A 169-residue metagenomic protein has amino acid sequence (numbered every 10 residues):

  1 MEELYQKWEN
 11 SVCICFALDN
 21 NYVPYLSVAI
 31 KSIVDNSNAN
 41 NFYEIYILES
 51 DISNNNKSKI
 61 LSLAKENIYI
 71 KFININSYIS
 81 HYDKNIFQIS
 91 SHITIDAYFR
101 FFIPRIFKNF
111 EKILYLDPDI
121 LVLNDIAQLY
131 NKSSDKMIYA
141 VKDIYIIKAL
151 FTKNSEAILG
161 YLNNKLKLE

Functional and structural regions predicted by a protein language model:
M1-E169: Glycosyltransferase catalytic domains, chiefly GT-A lineage
